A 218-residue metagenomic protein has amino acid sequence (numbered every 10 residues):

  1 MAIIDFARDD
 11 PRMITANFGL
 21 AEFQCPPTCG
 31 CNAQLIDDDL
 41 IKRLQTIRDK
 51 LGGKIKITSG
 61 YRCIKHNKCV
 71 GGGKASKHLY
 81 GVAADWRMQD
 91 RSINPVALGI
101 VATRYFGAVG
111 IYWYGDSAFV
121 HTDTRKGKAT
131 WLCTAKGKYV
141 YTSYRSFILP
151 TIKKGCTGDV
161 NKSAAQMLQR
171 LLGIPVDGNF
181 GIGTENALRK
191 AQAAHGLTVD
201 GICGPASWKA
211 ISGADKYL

Functional and structural regions predicted by a protein language model:
M1-K54: Active-site acidic/histidine clusters and adjacent loop/turn architecture that either coordinate catalytic ions
P27-D37, R87-Q89, T151-D159, I174-V176 (+1 more regions): Second-shell loop/turn segments in exported
I36, L40-R43, I47, N94-L98 (+6 more regions): Stable alpha-helical elements in mature extracytoplasmic
G53-Y61, A108-Y114: Surface-exposed patches in mature extracellular/periplasmic domains of secreted proteins
I57-K68, F180-G183: Acidic helix-start/capping segments at beta-turn-to-alpha-helix junctions
A75-A84, M88-I152, A164: Catalytic cores and adjacent binding grooves of peptidoglycan-active enzymes
A135-G178, G183, Y217-L218: Acidic, Ser/Thr/Pro/Gly-enriched interdomain connector segments
T184, K190-L218: Extracellular LysM carbohydrate-binding repeats and other cell-envelope/extracellular binding modules
